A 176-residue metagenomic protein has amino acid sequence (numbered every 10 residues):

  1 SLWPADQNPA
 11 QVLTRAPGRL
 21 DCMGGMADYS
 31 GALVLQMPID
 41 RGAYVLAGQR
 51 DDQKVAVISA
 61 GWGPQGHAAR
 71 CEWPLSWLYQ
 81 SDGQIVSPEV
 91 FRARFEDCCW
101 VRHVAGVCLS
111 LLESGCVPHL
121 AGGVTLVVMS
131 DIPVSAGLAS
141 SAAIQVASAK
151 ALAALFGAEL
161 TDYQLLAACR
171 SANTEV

Functional and structural regions predicted by a protein language model:
S1-A142, V146-A167, S171-V176: ATP-binding N-lobe of GHMP and related small-molecule kinases
